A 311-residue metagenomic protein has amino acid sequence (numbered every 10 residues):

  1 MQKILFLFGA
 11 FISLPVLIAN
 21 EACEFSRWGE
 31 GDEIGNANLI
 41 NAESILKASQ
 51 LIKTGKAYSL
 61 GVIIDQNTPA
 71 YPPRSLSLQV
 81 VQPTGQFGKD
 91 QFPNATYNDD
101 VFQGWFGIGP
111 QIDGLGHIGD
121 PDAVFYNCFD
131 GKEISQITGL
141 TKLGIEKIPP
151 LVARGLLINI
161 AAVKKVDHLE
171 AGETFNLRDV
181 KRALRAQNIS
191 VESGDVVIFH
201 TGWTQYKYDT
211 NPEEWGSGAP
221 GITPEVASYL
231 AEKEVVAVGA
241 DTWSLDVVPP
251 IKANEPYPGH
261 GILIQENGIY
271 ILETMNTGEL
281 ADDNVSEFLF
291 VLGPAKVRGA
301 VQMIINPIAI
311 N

Functional and structural regions predicted by a protein language model:
I4-S13: Sec-dependent N-terminal signal peptides
L14-I18: C-terminal segment of classical bacterial N-terminal signal peptides
A19-N311: Active-/binding-site microenvironments in catalytic and ligand-binding cores
